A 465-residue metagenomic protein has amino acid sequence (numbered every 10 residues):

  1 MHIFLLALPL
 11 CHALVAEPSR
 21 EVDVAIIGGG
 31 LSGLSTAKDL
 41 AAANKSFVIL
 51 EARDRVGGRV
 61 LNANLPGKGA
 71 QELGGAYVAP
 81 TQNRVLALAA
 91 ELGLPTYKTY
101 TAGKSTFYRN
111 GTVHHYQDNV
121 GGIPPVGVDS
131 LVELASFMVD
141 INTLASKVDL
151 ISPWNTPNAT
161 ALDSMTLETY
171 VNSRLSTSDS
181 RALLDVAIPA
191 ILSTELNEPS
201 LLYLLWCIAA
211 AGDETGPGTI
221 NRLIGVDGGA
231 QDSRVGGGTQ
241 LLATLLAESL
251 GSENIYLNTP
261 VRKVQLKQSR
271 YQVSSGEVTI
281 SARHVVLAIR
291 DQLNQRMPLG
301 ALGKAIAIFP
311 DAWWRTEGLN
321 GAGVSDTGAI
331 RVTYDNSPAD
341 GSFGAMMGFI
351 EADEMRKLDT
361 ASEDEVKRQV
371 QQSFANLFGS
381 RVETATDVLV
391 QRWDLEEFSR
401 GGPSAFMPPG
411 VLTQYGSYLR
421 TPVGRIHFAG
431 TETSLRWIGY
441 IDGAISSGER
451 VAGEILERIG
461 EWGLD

Functional and structural regions predicted by a protein language model:
I3-P9, A13-D465: FAD-dinucleotide binding site
